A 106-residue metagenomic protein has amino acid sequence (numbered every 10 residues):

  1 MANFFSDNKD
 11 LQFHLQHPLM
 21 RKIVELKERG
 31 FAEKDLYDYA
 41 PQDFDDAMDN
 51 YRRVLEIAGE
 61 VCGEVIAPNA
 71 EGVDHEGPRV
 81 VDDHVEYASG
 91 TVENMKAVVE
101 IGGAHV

Functional and structural regions predicted by a protein language model:
M1-V81, V85: Extended, charge-enriched "interface" segments that sit outside catalytic cores
H105-V106: Conserved small/polar residues in nucleotide/adenosyl-binding loops
